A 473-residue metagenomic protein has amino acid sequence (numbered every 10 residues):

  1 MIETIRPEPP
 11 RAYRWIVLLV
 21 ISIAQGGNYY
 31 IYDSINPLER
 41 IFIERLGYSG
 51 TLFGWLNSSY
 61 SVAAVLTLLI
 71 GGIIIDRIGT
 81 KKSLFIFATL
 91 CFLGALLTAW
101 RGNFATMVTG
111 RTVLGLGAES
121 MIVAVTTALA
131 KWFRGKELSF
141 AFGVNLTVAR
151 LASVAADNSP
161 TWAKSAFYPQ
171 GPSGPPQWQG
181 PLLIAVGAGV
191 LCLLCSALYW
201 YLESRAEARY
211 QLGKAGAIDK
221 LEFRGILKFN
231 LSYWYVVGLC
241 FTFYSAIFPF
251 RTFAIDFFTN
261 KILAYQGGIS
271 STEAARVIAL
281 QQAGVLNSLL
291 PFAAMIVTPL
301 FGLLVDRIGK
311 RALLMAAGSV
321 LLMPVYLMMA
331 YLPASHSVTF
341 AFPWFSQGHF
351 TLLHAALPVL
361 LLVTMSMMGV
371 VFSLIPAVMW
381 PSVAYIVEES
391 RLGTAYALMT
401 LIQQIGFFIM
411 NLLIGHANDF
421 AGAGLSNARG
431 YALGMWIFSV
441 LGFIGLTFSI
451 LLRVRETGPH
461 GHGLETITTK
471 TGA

Functional and structural regions predicted by a protein language model:
I2-R11, E203-V237, I467-A473: Juxtamembrane intracellular "pre-TM" segments in multi-pass secondary transporters
D33, S61-L69, S153-V154, P291-P299 (+1 more regions): Residue-level signature of mid-helix packing/kink "hotspots" within the transmembrane helices of 12-pass Major
I35-N36, N230-A294, M410-N411: Extracytoplasmic gate region of multi-pass secondary transporters
G47, G79, W100-T106, G117 (+4 more regions): Helix-breaking motifs and short loop linkers at transmembrane-helix boundaries and internal kinks in secondary membrane
L66-A105: Conserved MFS/SLC helix-loop-helix module at the cytosolic interface between two early adjacent transmembrane helices
F104, G110-V148: Cytoplasmic helix-loop-helix junction between adjacent transmembrane helices in 12-TM secondary transporters
V144-S204: Helix-loop-helix hairpin linking two adjacent transmembrane segments in secondary transporters
R311-M379: C-terminal transmembrane helical hairpin of 12-TM major facilitator-type secondary transporters
